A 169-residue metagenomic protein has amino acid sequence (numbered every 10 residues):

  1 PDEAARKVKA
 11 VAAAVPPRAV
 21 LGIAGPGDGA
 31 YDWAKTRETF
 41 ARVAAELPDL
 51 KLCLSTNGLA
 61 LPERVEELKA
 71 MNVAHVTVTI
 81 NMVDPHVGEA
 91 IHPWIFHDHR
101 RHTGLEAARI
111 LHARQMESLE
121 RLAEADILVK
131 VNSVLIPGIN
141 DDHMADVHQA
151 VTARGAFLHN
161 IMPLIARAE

Functional and structural regions predicted by a protein language model:
P1-I23, A30-T39, A45-E46: Conserved alpha-helical substructure of the radical SAM core
A30-M162, R167: Conserved AdoMet/S-adenosylmethionine-binding subsite of the radical SAM
